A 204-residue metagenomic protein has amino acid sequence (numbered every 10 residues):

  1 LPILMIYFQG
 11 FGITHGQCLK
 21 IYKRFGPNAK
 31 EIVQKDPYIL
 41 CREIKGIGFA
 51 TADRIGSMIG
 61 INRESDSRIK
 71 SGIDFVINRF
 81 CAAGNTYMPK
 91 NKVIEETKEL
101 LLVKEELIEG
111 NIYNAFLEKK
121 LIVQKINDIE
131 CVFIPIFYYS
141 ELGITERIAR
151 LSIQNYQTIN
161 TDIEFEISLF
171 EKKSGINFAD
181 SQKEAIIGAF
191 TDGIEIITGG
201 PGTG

Functional and structural regions predicted by a protein language model:
L1-G204: Conserved ATP-binding/catalytic motifs of P-loop helicase motor domains
